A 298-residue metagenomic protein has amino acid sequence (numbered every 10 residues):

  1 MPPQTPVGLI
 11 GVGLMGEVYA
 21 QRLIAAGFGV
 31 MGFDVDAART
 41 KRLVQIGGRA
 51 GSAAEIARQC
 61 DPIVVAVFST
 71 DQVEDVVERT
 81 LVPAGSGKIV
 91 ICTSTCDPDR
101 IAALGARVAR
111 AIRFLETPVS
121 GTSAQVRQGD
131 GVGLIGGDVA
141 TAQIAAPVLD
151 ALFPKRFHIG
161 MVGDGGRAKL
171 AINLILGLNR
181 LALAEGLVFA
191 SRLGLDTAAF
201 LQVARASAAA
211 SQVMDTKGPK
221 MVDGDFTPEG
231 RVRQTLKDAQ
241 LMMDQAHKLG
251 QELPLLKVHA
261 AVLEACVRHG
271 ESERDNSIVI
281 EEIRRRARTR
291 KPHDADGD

Functional and structural regions predicted by a protein language model:
M1-V65, K88, S123, F157-H158: NAD(P)+-binding Rossmann beta1-loop-alpha1 motif at the extreme N-terminus of oxidoreductases
V7, T95-L174: Rossmann-fold dinucleotide-binding core
V30, A50, F114-L115, T197 (+1 more regions): Hydrophobic beta-strand scaffold residues
G47-G51, V67, V82-P83, V108-R110 (+3 more regions): Short, hinge-like loop/turn segments at secondary-structure boundaries
A53-R113: Rossmann-fold NAD(P) dinucleotide-binding segment
D164-A287: Helical "substrate-binding/catalytic lid" subdomain of Rossmann-like NAD(P)-dependent dehydrogenases/reductases
